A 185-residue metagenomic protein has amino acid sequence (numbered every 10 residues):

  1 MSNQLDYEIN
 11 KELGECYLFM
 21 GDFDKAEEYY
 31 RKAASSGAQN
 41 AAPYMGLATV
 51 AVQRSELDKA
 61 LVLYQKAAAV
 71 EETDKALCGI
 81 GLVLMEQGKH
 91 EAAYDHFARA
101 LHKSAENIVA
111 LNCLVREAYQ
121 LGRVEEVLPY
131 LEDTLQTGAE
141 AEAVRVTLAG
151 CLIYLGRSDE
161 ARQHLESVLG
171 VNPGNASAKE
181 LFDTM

Functional and structural regions predicted by a protein language model:
S2-Y7, L13, C151-M185: Terminal, low-structured helical/coil segments at or just beyond the last alpha-helical repeat
Q4, A38, E71-E72, A105 (+2 more regions): Short coil turns that delineate tetratricopeptide repeat
I9, P43, A76-L77, A110 (+2 more regions): TPR alpha-solenoid repeat register
E12, G46, G79-I80, C113 (+2 more regions): Canonical tetratricopeptide repeat
M20-Y29, R54-K66, Q87-R99, Q120-D133 (+1 more regions): Structural signature of tandem alpha-helical TPR/SEL1-like repeats, specifically the intra-repeat loop/turn
